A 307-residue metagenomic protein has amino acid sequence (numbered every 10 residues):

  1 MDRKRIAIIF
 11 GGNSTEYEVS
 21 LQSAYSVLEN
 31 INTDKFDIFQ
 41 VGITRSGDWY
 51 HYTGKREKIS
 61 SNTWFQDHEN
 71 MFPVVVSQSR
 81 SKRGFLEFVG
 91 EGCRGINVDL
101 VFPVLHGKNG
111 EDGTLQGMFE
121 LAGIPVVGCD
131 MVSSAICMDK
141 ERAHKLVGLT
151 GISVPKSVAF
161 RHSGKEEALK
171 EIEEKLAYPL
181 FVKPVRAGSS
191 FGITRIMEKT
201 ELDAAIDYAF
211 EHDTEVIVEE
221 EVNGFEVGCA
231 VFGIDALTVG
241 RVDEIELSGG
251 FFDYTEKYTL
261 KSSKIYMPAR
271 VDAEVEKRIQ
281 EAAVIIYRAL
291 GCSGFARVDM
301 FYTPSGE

Functional and structural regions predicted by a protein language model:
M1-V132, I136-M138, R142, L149 (+1 more regions): ATP-binding N-terminal substructure of ATP-dependent carboxylate-amine bond-forming enzymes
D2-I9, S14-T15, L21-Q22, E91-G95 (+2 more regions): Active-site nucleotide/adenylate-binding loops and adjacent lid/helix of ATP-dependent enzymes
D2-K4, F10-N13, G151, D272-E307: ATP-dependent carboxylate activation and anion-phosphoryl transfer catalytic cores that bind Mg-ATP to form
D34, A122, K175-L176, H212 (+1 more regions): Structured helix-beta-strand junction loops
F39, V127, P155-K156, G240 (+2 more regions): A short, local hydrophobic-aromatic micro-motif
N97-D99, G123, A177, D213 (+1 more regions): Residue-level detector of structured alpha->beta connecting loops
M197-E281, Y302-E307: Phosphate-binding site of ATP-dependent enzymes
